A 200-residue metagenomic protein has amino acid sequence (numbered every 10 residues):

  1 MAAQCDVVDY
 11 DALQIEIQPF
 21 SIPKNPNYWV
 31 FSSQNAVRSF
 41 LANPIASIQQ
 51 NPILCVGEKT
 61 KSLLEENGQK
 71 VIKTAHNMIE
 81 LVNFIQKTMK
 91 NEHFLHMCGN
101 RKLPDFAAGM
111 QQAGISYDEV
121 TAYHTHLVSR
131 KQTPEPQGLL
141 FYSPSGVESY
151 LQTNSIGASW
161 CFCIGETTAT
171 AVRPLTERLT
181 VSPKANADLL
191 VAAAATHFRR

Functional and structural regions predicted by a protein language model:
M1-R200: Signature of uroporphyrinogen-III synthase
